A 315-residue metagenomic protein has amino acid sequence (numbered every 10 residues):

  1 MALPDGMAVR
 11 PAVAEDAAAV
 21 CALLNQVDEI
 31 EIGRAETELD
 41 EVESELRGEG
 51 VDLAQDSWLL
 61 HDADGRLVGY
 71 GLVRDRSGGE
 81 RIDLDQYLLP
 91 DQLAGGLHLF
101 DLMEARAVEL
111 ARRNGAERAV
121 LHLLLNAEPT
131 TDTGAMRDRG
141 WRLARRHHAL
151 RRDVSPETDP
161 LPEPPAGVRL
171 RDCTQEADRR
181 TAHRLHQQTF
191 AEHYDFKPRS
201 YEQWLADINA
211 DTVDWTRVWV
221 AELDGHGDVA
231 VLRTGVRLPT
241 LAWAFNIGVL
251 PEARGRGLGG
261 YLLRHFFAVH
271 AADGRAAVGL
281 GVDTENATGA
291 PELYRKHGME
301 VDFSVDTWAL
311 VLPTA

Functional and structural regions predicted by a protein language model:
M1, R74-A166, D306-L310: Acyl-donor-binding surface of acyltransferase catalytic domains
M1-V42, L161-K197: Short amphipathic alpha-helix that is part of the acyltransferase structural core
E31-E49, L72-G79, H193-V249: A conserved beta-strand-loop-helix scaffold within acyl/acetyltransferase catalytic domains
A54, D64-G69, G225-A230: Glycine-rich acetyl-CoA-binding "A-motif" of GNAT/NAT acetyltransferases
L93-E109, V249, G255-A272, A277 (+1 more regions): Conserved acetyl-CoA-binding loop-helix of GNAT-fold acetyltransferases
L121-L123, A244, V278-V282: Conserved hydrophobic beta-strand within the GNAT/NAT acetyltransferase core sheet that lines the active-site cleft
D132-M136, A290, Y294, M299: Conserved active-site tyrosine of GNAT-family acetyltransferases
A149-R169, A276-T288, H297-G298, F303-A315: C-terminal "cap" of GNAT-fold acetyltransferases
